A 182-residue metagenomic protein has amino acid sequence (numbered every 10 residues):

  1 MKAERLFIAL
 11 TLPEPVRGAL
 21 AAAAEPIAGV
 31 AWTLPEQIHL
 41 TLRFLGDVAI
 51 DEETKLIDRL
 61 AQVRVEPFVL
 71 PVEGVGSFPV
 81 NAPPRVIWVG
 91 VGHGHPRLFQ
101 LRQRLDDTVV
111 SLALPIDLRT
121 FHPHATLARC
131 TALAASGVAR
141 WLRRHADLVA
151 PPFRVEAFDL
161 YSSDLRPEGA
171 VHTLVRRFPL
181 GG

Functional and structural regions predicted by a protein language model:
M1-G182: Histidine-dependent nucleotide/RNA phosphoesterase domain, centered on the 2H-phosphoesterase fold with its duplicated
